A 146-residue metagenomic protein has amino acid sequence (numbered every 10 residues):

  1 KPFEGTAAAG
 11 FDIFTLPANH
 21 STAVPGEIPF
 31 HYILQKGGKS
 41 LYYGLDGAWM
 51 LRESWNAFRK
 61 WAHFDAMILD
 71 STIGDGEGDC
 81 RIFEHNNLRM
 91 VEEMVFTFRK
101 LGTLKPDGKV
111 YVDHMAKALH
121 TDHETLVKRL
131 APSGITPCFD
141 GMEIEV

Functional and structural regions predicted by a protein language model:
K1-N56, M142-V146: Core dinuclear metal-dependent hydrolase active-site scaffold
W49-M142: Cap/insert and terminal regions of metallo-dependent hydrolase folds
